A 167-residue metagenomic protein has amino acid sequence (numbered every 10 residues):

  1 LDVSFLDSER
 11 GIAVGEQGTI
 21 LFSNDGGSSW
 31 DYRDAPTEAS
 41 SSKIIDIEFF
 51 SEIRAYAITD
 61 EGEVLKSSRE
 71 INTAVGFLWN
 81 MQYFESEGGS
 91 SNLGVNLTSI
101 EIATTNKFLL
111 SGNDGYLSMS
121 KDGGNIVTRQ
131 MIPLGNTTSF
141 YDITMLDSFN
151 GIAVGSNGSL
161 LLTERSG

Functional and structural regions predicted by a protein language model:
L1-G167: Residue-level hotspots at or immediately adjacent to binding/recognition sites across diverse folds
